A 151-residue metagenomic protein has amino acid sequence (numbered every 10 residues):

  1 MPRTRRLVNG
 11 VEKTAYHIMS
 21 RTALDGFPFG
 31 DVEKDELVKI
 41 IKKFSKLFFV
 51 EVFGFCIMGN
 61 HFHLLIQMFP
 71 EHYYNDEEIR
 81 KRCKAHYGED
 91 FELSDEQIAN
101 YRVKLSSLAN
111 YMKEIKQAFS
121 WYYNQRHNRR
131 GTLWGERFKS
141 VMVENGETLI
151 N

Functional and structural regions predicted by a protein language model:
M1-N151: Short catalytic/metal-binding and nucleic-acid-binding patches
